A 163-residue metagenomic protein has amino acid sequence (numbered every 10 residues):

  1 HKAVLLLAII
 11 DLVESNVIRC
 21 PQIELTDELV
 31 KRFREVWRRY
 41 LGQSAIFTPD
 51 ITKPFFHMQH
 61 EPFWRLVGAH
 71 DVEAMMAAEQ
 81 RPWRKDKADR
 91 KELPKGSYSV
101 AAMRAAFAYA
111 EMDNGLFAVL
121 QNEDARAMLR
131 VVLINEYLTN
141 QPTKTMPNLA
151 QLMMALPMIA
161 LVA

Functional and structural regions predicted by a protein language model:
H1-V162: Mixed-charge, low-complexity interaction segments
